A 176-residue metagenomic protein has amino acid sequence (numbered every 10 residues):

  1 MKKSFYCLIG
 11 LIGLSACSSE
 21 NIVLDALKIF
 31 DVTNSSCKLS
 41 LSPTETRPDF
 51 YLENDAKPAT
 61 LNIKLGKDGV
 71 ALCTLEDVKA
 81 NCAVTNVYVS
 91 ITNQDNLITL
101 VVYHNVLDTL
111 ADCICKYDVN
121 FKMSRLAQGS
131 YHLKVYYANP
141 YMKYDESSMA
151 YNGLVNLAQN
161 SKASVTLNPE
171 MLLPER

Functional and structural regions predicted by a protein language model:
K2-L8: Sec-dependent signal peptide recognition, specifically the positively charged N-region followed immediately by
S15-A16: C-terminal motif of bacterial Sec signal peptides marking the signal peptidase cleavage site
N21-L100, Y144-R176: Primarily secretory-pathway and cell-envelope proteins
G66, N93, D112-K116, L126-Q128 (+1 more regions): Surface-exposed coil/turn segments at beta-strand junctions on protein surfaces, enriched
V101-M123: An anionic, turn-rich surface loop/hairpin at beta-sheet edges that serves as a generic interaction/coordination patch
V106-T109, A138-E146: Short acidic/polar inter-strand loop motif in beta-rich domains
G129-V135: A short tyrosine-centered beta-strand micro-motif
